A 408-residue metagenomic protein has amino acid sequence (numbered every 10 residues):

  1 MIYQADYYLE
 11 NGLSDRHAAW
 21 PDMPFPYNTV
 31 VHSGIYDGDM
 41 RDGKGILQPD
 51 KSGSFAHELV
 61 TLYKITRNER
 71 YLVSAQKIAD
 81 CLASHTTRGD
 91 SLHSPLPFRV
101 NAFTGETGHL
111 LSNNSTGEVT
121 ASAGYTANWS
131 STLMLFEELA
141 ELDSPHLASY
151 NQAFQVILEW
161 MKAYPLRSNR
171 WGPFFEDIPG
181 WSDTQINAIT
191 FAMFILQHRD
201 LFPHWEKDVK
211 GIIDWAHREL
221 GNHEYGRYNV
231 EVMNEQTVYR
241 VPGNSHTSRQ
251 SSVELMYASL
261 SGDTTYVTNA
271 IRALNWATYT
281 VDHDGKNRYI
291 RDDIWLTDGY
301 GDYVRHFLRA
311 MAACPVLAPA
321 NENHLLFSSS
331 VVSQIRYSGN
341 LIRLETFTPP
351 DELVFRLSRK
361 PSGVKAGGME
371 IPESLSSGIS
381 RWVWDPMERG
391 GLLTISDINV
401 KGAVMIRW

Functional and structural regions predicted by a protein language model:
M1-E345: Glycan-recognition and catalytic cores of secretory/periplasmic carbohydrate-active enzymes
G301-W408: Non-catalytic C-terminal accessory modules of carbohydrate-active enzymes
